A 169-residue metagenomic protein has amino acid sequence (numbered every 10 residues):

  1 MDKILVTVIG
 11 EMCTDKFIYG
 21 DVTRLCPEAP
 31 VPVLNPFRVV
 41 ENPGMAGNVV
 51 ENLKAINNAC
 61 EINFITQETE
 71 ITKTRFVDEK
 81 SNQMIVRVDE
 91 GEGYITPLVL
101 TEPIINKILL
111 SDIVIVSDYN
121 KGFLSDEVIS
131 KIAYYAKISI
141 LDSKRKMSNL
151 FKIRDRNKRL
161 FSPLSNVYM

Functional and structural regions predicted by a protein language model:
M1-P30, F37-M169: Ribokinase/PfkB-type carbohydrate-kinase core domain
